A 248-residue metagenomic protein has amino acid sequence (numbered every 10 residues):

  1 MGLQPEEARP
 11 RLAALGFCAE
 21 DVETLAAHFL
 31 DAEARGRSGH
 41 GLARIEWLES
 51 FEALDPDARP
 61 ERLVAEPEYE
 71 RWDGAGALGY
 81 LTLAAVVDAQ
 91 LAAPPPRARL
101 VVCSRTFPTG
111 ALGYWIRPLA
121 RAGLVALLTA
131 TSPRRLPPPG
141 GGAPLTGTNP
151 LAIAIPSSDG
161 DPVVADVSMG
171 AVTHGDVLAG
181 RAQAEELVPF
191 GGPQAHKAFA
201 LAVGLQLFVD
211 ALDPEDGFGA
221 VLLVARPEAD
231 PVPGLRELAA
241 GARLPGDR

Functional and structural regions predicted by a protein language model:
G2-E7, G217-R248: Catalytic-core signal marking the mid-to-C-terminal active-site face
E6, P10-D21, L25, S38-D57: Acidic, glycine/proline-rich low-complexity segments that act as flexible tails and inter-domain linkers
A19-T24, S38-L42, P214-L222, R243-R248: Flexible, glycine/charged-enriched surface loops at secondary-structure junctions
G41-L91: Active-site cofactor/substrate anionic-group-binding motifs, chiefly glycine- and Lys/Arg-rich phosphate-binding loops
Y69-G142, A152-I155: A generic, well-ordered mixed alpha/beta core segment in the N-terminal half of proteins
R134-E186: Phosphate/diphosphate-binding glycine-rich loops and adjacent basic-rich segments that engage nucleotide
A165, A171-D213: Small-residue-enriched flexible segments
